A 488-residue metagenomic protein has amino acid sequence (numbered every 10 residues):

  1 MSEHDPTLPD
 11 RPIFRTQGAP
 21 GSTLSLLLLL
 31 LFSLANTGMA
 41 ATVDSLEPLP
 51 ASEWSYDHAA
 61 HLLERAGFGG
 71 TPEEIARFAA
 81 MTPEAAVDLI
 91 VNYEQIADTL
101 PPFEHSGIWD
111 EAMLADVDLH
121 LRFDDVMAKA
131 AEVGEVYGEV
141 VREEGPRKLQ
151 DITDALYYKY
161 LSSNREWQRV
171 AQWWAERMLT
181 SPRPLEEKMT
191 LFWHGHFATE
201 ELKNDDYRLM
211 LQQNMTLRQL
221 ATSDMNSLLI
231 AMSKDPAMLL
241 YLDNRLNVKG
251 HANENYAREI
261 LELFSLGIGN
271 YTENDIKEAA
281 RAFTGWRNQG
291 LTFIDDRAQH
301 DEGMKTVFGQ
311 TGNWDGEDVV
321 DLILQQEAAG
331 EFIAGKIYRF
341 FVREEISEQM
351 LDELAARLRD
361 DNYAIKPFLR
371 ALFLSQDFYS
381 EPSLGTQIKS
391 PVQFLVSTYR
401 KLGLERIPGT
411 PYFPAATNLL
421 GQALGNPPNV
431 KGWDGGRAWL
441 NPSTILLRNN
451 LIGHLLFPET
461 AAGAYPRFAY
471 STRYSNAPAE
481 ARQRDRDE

Functional and structural regions predicted by a protein language model:
M1-P20: N-terminal secretory signal peptides that target proteins for export/translocation
S25-A35: Bacterial N-terminal signal peptides
N36-A40: Sec/Tat signal peptide C-region and signal peptidase I cleavage site
A41-W54, A60-P72, Y93, P101 (+5 more regions): Flexible, low-complexity segments enriched for small/polar residues
S55-Y56, P182: Membrane-entry segments of alpha-helical transmembrane domains in multi-pass membrane proteins
P72-F192, H196, E201-D205, M210: N-terminal accessory alpha/beta regions
L149-T153, W167-W174, F192, H196 (+1 more regions): Active-site substrate-binding loop specific to GH73 endo-beta-N-acetylglucosaminidase modules in bacterial autolysins
